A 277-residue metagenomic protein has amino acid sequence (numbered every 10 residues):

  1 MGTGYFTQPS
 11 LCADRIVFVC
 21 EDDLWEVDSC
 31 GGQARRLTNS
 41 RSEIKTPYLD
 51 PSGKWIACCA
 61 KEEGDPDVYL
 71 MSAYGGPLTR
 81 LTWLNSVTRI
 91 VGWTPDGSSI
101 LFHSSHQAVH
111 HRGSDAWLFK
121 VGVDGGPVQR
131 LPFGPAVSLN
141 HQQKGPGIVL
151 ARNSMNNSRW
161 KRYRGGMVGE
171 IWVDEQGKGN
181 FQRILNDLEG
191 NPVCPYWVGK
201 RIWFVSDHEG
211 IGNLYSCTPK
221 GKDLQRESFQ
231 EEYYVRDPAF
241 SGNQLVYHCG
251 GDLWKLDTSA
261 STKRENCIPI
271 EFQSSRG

Functional and structural regions predicted by a protein language model:
M1-G4, G32-R35, G277: A short helix->beta-strand "capping" segment at the edge of beta-propeller domains
M1-V27, T46: Beta-strand-rich domains and repeat architectures in extracellular enzymes and scaffolds, especially beta-propellers
S10, Y48, G92, N140-Q142 (+2 more regions): Conserved beta-strand position repeated across blades of beta-propeller domains
A13-D14, S52-K54, D96-S98, K144-P146 (+2 more regions): Short coil/turn segments that connect the beta-strands within blades of beta-propeller domains
V19-W25, N39-I44, A57-Y69, P77 (+11 more regions): A flexible loop/linker signature enriched in serine peptidases of the S9 family
C30-G31, S52, Y74, D96 (+4 more regions): Residue-level recognition of short loop/turn positions
D223-Q225, Y234-A239: Compact, basic/aliphatic-enriched, mixed alpha/beta core segments that act as assembly/interaction modules in small
